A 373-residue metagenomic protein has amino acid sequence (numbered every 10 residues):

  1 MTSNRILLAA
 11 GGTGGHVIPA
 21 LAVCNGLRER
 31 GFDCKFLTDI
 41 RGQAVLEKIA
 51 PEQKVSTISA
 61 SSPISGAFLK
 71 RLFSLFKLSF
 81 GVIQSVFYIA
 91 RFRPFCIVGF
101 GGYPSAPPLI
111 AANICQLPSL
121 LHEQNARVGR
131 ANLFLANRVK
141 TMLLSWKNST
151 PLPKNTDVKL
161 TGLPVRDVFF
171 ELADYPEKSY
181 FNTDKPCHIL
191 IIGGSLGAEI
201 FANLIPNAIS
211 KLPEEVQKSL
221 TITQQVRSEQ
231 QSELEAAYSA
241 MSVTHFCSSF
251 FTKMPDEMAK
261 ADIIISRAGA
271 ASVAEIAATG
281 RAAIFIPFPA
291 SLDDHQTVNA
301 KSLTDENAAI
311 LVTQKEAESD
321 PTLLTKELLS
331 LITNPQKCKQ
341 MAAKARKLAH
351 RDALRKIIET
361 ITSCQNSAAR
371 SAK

Functional and structural regions predicted by a protein language model:
S3-G11, R28-K77, S228-Q230, T313: Conserved nucleotide-sugar phosphate-binding/catalytic loop shared by glycosyltransferases and other
H16-R30: Short amphipathic alpha-helix
N25, E29, L37, R41-Q53 (+4 more regions): Donor-nucleotide binding loops and adjacent catalytic segments primarily of GT-B fold Leloir glycosyltransferases
D33, Q53, N113-P176: Active-site-proximal region of nucleotide-activated glycan assembly enzymes, centered on histidine/acidic-rich loops
A67-C96, I114: An amphipathic, basic-hydrophobic alpha-helix
P94-C96, A259-A274, R281-A282: Acidic donor-binding loop of glycosyltransferase active sites
S330, K337-R351: A short, well-ordered alpha-helix in the C-terminal region of glycosyltransferases
H350-K373: C-terminal alpha-helical cap of glycosyltransferases
